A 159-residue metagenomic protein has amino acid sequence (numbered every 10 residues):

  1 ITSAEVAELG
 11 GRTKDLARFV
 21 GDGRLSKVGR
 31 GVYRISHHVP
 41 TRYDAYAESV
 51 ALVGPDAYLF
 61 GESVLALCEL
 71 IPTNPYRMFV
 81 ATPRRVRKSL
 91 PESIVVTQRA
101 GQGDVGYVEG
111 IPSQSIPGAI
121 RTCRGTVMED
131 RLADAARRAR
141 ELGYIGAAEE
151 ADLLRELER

Functional and structural regions predicted by a protein language model:
I1-G11, D15, V20, V28-R159: Nucleic-acid-binding surface
G23: Glycine-centered, phosphate/nucleic-acid-interacting loop/turn motifs that mediate DNA/RNA or nucleotide
